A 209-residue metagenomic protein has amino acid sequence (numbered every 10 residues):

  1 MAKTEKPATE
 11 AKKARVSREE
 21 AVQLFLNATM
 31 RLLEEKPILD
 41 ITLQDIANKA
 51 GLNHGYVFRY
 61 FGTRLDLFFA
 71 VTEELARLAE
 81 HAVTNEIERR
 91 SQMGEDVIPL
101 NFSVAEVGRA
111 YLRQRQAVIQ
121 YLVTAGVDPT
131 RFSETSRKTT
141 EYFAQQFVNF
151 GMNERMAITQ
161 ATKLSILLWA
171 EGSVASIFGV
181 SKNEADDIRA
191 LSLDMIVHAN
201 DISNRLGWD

Functional and structural regions predicted by a protein language model:
M1-E20, G207-D209: N-terminal intrinsically disordered/low-complexity leader segments
R18-M30, I46, V71-A79: Generic hydrophobic, amphipathic alpha-helix propensity
L24, A28-E35, A82, R89 (+2 more regions): Solvent-exposed, amphipathic alpha-helical segments
L24, L32-D66, A70: Helix-turn-helix
R64, V71, L75, A79 (+3 more regions): Hydrophobic/aromatic residues within well-ordered alpha-helical segments
A70, V83-I119, E154: Hydrophobic alpha-helical connector segments
E106-R137, S176-I177: Amphipathic alpha-helical segments used for helix-helix packing
S133, R137, V148-D209: Hydrophobic/aromatic-rich alpha-helical bundle segments in the mid-to-C-terminal region
